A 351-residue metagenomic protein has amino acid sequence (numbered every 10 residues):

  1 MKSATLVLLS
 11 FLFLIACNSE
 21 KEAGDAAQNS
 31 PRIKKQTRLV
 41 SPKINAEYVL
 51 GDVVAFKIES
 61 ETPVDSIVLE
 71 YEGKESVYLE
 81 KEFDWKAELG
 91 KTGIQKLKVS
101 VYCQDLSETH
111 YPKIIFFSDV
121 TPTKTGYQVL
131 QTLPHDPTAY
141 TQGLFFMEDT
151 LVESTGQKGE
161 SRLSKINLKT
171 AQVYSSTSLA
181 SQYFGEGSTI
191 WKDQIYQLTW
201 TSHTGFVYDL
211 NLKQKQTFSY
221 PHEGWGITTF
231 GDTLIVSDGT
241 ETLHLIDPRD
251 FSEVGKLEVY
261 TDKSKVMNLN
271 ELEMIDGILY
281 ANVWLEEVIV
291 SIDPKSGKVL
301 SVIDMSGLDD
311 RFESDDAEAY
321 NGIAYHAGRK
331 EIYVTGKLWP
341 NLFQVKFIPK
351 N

Functional and structural regions predicted by a protein language model:
L14-A16: C-terminal motif of bacterial Sec signal peptides marking the signal peptidase cleavage site
N18-V49: Short, compositionally biased P/S/T/A/G/V-rich stretches that sit at domain boundaries
K86-Q95: Surface-exposed, short loops/turns at beta-strand junctions within beta-sandwich domains
S118-P137, L168-Y174: A short helix->beta-strand "capping" segment at the edge of beta-propeller domains
L130-R162, S176-T189, G336: Beta-strand-rich domains and repeat architectures in extracellular enzymes and scaffolds, especially beta-propellers
P137-E148, S181-W191, Y220-G231, K263-I275 (+1 more regions): Beta-rich, blade/repeat-based domains predominating in secreted/periplasmic proteins but also intracellular
E153-Q157, Q197-S202, V236-T240, A281-L285 (+1 more regions): Conserved beta-strand positions in repeat-built beta-propeller and related beta-rich domains
I166-A171, D209-K213, P248-F251, D293-G297 (+1 more regions): Short loop/turn segments that connect beta-strands within beta-propeller blades
